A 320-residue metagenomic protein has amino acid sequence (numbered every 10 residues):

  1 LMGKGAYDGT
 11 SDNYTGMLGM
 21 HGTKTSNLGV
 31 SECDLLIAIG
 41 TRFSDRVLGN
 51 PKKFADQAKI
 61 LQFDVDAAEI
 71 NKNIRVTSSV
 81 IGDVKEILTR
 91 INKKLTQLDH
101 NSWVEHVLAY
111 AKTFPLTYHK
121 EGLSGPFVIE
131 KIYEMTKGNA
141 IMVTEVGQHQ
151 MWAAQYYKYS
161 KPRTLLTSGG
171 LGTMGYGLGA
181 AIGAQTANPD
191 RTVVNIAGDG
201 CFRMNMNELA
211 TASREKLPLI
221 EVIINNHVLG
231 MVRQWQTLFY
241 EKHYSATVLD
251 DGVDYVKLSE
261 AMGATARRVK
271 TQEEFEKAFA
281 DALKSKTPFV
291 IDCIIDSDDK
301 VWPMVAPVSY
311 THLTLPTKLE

Functional and structural regions predicted by a protein language model:
M2-K4, D66, E145-Q150, G170-L171 (+1 more regions): Short glycine-enriched loops at secondary-structure junctions
K4-E105: Glycine-rich, acidic loop regions that bind phosphate or pyrophosphate groups
G9, M20, N27, N71-I81 (+2 more regions): Thiamine diphosphate
L35, I141, T192-V194: Structural motif
A38, Q62, T144, N195 (+1 more regions): Structural beta-sheet core signal
Q97-L108, T117, E121, V290: Flexible, glycine/charged-enriched surface loops at secondary-structure junctions
L108-Q185, D190: Active-site diphosphate/adenylate-binding microenvironment
H312, T317-E320: Single conserved hydrophobic/aromatic residue that forms the stacking wall/gate of nucleotide- or nucleobase-binding
